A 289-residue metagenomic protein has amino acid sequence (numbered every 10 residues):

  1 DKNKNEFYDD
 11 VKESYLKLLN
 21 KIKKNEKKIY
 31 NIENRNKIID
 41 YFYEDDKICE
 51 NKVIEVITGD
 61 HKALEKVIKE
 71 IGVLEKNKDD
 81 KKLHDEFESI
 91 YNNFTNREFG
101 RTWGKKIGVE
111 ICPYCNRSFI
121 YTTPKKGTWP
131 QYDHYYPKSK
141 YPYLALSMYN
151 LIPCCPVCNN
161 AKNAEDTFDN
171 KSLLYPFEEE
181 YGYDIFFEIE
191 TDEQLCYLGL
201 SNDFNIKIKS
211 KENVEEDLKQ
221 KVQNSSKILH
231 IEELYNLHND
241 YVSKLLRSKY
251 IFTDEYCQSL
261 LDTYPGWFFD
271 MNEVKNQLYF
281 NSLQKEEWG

Functional and structural regions predicted by a protein language model:
D1-E26, N202-G289: C-terminal, charged low-complexity interaction regions
D1-R97: N-terminal accessory alpha/beta regions
E88-R101, D133-K140: Short Cys/His-rich Zn2+-coordinating modules
F99-G108, P142-M148: Short, flexible, mixed-charge glycine/proline-rich loop motifs that serve as phosphate/nucleic-acid-contacting
T102-W129, C155-C158: Short cysteine-rich loop/turn motifs with clustered Cys
R117-N150, D166-F168, Y175-Y181: Histidine-centered nuclease catalytic patch
L151-I152, K162: A conserved active-site cap/scaffold subdomain adjacent to cofactor or substrate pockets
A161-Q220: Domain-level detector of nuclease and nuclease-like folds in predominantly extracellular/periplasmic contexts
